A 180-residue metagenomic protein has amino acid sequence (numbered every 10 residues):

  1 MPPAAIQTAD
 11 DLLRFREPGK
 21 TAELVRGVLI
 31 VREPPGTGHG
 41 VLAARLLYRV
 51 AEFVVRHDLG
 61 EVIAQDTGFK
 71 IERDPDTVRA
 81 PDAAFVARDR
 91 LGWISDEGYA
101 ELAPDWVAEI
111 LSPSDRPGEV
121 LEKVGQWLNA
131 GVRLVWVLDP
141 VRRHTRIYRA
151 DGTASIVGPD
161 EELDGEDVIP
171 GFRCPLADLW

Functional and structural regions predicted by a protein language model:
M1-W180: Gly/Pro/Ser/Thr-rich low-complexity, intrinsically disordered segments predominantly at protein N-termini
